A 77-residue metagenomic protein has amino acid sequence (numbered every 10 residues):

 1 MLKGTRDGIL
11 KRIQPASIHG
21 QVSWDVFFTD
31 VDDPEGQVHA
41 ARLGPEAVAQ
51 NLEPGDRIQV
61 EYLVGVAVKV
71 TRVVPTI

Functional and structural regions predicted by a protein language model:
L2-G20: Structural detector for short beta-strands of small beta-barrel domains
S17-T29: Short aromatic-glycine-enriched beta-strand elements
H19-G20, E35-Q37, K69: Intrinsically disordered, low-complexity acidic/polar segments
F28-G36: Short, flexible N-terminal segments of the mature chain
E35-L52: Beta-strand/loop nucleic-acid-binding surfaces
P54-R57: Loop/turn positions that initiate beta-strands
L63-I77: OB-fold/S1-family single-stranded nucleic acid-binding modules
